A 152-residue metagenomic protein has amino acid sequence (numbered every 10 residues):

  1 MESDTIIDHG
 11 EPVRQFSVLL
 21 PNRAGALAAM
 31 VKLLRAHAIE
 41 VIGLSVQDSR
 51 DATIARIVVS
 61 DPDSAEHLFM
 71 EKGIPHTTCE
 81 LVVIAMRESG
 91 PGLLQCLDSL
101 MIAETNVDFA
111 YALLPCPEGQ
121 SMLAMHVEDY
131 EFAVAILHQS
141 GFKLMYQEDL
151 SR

Functional and structural regions predicted by a protein language model:
M1-E71, H76-G90, L94-R152: Structural preference for solvent-exposed beta-strand-turn elements and adjacent flexible terminal/loop segments within
